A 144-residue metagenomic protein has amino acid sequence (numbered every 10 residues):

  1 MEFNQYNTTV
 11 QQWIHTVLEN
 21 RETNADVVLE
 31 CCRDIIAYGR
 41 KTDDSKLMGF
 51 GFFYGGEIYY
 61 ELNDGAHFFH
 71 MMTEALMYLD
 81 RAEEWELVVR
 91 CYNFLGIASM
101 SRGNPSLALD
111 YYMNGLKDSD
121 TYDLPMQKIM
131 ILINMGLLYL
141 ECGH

Functional and structural regions predicted by a protein language model:
M1-D26: N-terminal alpha-helical interaction modules that lie
E2, D26-L29, R33, D80: The feature marks either
N4-N7, K46, E86, M126: Residue signature of alpha-solenoid helical repeat architecture, marking inter-repeat boundaries and helix-start
I14, L18-R21, F50-E61, L87-S101 (+2 more regions): Conserved alpha-helical positions within TPR/SEL1-like repeat arrays
R33-R40, T73-E83, M113-L124: Amphipathic alpha-helical segments of tetratricopeptide repeats
A37-F50: Short, charge-rich amphipathic alpha-helical segments embedded in non-transmembrane helical bundles/solenoids
